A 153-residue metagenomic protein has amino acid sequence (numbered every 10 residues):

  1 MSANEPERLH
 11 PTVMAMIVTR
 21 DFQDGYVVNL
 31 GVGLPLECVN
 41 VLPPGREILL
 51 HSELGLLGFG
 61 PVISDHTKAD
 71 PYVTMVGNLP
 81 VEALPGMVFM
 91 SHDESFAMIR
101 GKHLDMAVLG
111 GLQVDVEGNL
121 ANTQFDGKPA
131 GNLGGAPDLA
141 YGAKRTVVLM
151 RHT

Functional and structural regions predicted by a protein language model:
M1-P6, H10-V13, S64-T153: Conserved phosphate- and dinucleotide-binding cores of soluble alpha/beta proteins, encompassing both enzyme active
M1-P85: N-terminal active-site beta-alpha-beta segment that forms phosphate/nucleotide-binding and substrate-recognition loops
